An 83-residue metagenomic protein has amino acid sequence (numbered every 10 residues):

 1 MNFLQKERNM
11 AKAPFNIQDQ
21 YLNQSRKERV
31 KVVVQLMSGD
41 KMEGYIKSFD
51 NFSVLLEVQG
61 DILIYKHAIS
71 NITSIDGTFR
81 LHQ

Functional and structural regions predicted by a protein language model:
M1-E43, K47, N51, L55-Q83: Short glycine-rich, low-complexity segments
